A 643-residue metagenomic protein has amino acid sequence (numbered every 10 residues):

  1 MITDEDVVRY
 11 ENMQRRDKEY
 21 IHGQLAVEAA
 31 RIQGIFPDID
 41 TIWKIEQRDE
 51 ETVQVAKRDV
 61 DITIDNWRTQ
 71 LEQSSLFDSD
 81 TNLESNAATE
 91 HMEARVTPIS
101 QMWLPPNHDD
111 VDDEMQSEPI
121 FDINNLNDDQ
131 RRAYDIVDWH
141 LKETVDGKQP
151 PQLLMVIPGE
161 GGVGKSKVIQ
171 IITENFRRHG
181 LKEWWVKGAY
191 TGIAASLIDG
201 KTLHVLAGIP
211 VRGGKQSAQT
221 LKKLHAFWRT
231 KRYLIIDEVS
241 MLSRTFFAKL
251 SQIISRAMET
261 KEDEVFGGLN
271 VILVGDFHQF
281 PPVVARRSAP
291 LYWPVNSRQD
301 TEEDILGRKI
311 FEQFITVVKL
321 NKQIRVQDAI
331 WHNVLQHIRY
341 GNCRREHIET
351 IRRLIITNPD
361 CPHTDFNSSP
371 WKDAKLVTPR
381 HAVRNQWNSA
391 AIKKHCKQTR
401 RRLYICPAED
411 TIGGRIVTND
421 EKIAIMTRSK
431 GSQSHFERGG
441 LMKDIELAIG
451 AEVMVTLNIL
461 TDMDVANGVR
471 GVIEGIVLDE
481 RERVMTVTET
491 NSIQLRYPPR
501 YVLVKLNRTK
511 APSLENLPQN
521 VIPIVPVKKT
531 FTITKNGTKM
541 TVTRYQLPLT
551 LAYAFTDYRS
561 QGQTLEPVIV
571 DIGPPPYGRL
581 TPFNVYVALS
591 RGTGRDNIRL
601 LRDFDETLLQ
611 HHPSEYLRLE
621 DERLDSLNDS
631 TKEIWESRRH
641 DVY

Functional and structural regions predicted by a protein language model:
I2-Y643: Conserved ATP-binding/catalytic motifs of P-loop helicase motor domains
